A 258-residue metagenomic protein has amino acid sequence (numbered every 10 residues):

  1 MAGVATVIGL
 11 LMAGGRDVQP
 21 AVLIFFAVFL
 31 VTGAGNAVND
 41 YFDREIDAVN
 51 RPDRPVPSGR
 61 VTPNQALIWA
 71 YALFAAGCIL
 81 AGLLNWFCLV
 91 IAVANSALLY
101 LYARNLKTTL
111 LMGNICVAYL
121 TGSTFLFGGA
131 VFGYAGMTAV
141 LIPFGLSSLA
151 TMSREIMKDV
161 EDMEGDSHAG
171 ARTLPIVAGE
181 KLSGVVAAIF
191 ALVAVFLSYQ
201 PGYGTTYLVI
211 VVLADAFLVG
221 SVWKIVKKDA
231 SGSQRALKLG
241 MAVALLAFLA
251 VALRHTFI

Functional and structural regions predicted by a protein language model:
M1-I258: Multi-pass alpha-helical membrane architecture of UbiA-family and related isoprenoid/lipid prenyltransferases
